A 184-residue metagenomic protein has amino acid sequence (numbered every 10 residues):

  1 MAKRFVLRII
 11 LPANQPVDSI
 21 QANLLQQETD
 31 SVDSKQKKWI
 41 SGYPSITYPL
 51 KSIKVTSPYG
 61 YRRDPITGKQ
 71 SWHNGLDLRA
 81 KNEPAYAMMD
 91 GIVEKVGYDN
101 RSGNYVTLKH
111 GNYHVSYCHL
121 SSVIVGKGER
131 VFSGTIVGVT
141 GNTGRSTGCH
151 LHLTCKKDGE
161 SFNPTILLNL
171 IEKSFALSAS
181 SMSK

Functional and structural regions predicted by a protein language model:
F5-N104, S133: Surface-exposed, glycine-biased beta-strand/turn segments
T56, R79, K109, C118-S121 (+3 more regions): Residue-level detector of conserved, well-ordered beta-strand and adjacent loop positions that form binding/recognition
P58, V96-G97, V123, T140-T143: Residue-level recognition of beta-strand microenvironments
S71-N74, A87-K127, H150, T154: Zn2+-dependent peptidoglycan hydrolase active-site motif and core
L78, Y105-L108, F132-G144: Short hydrophobic beta/alpha edge segments that flank linear recognition/processing sites
K81, K109-G111, D158: Short strand-coil-strand connectors
E83-P84, Y98-D99, N142-R145, K156: Short polar/acidic secondary-structure junctions
G126-K127, S133-T135, T154-K184: Acidic, glycine-rich catalytic/binding loops that coordinate metals and/or anionic ligands
